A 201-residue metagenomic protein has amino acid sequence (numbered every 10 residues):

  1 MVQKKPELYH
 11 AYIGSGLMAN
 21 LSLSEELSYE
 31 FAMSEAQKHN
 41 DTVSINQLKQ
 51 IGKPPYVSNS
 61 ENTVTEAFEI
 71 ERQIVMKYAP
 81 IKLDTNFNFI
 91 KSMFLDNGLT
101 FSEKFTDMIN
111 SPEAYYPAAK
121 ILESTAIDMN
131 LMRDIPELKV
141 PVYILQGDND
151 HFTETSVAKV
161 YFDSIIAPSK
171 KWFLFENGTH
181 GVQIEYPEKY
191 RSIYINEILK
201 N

Functional and structural regions predicted by a protein language model:
M1-L27: Conserved hydrolase catalytic core segment
E7-A11, K139-P141, P168-S169: Loop/turn elements at helix/coil->beta-strand transitions in domains of secreted/extracellular proteins
M33, K38-R133: Alpha/beta-hydrolase
I127, H151-V157: Conserved alpha/beta-hydrolase "acid-adjacent" motif
E137-L138, I144-Q146, D150: Short beta-strand/loop motif that positions the catalytic acidic residue of the alpha/beta-hydrolase fold
T155, D163-G181: Catalytic histidine neighborhood in serine/cysteine hydrolases with alpha/beta-hydrolase-type architecture
G178-R191: Catalytic histidine-centered segment of alpha/beta-hydrolase-like enzymes
I193-N201: C-terminal alpha-helix
